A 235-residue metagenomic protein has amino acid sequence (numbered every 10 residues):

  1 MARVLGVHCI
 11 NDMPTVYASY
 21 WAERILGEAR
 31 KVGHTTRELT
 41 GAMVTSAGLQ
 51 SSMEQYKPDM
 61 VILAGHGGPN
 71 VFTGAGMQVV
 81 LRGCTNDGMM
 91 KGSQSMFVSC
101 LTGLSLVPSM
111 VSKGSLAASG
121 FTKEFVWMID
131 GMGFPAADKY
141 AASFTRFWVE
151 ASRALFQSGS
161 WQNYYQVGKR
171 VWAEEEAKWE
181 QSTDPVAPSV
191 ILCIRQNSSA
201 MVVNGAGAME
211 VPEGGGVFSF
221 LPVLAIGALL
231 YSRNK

Functional and structural regions predicted by a protein language model:
M1-A64, M96-F97: A domain-level signal for caspase-like cysteine endopeptidase catalytic cores and their zymogen-processing architecture
I10-P14, M43-S46, H66-V71, C100-S105 (+1 more regions): Solvent-exposed loop/turn segments at secondary-structure junctions within structured extracellular/periplasmic domains
V32, K91, S112-G114: Short, structured coil segments at secondary-structure junctions
G67-K91: A short, glycine/acidic-enriched catalytic loop
R82-V107: Ser/Thr/Gly-rich flexible loops in soluble cytosolic domains mediating phosphotransfer, phosphorylation
G103-E210: Active-site-proximal C-terminal subdomain of hydrolase catalytic domains
E213-L229: A short, hydrophobic C-terminal helix/tail in secreted or cell-surface proteins
L229-K235: C-terminal membrane-anchoring or membrane-association module
